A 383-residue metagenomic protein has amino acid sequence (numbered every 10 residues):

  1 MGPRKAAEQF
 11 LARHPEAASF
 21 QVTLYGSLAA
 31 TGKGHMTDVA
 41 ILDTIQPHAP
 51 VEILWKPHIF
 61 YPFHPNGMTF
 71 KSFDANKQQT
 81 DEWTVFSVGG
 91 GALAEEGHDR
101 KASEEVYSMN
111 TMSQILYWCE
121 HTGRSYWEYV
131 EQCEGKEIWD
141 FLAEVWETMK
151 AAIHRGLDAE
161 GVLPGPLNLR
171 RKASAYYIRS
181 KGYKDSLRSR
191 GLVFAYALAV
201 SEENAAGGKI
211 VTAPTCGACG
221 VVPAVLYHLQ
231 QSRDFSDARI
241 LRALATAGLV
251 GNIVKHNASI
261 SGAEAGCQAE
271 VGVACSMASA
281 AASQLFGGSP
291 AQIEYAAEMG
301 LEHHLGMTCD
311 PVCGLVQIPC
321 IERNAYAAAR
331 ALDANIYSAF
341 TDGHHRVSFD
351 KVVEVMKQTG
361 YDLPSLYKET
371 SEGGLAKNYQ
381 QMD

Functional and structural regions predicted by a protein language model:
M1, V211-A218, G262-A274, C320-N324: Active-site nucleophile and cofactor-binding loops and adjacent substrate-binding regions of central metabolic enzymes
G2-R13, P223-D234, S279-G287: Alpha-helical support elements that line or immediately flank enzyme active sites and cofactor-binding pockets
R4-L24, G34-H35, A49, H64-N66 (+8 more regions): Non-transmembrane, aqueous-exposed alpha-helical and coiled segments at domain scale
T44-Y183, G191-L192: C-terminal regulatory domains involved in ligand/effector binding and gene-expression control
D140, K150-G266, G374-D383: Accessory "access/gating" subregions that flank catalytic or transport cores
A195, A199, G220-Q230, A245-I253 (+3 more regions): Contiguous, well-ordered alpha-helical segments that form the cores/surfaces of helical PPI scaffolds
A282-D383: Functionally critical mobile loop/hinge segments
